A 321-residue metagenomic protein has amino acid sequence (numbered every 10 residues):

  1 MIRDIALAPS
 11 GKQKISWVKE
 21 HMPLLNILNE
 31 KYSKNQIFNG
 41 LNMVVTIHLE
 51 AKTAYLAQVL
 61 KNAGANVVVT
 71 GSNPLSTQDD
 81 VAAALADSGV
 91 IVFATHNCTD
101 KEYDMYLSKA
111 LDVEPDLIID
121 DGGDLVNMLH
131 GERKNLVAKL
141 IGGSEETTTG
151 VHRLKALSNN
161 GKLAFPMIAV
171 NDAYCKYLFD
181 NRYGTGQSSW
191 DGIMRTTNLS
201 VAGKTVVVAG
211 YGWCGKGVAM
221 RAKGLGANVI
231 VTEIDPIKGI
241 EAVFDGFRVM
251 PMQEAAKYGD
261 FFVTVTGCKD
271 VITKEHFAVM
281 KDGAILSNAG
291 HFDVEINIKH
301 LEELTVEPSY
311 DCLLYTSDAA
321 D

Functional and structural regions predicted by a protein language model:
M1-D4, Y315-A320: Conserved small/polar residues in nucleotide/adenosyl-binding loops
I2-F38, S72-S76, A82-K204: Glycine/serine-rich phosphate-binding loop and adjoining beta1-alpha1 elements at the start of nucleotide-handling
I47-T53, N73-T77, G123-L125, W213-C214: Gly/Ser/Thr-rich loops at beta-strand to alpha-helix junctions that form or flank small-molecule/cofactor-binding
E50, Q187, M194-A256, T264: Glycine-rich phosphate/diphosphate-binding loop of Rossmann-like nucleotide-binding domains
E50-A63: Histidine-anchored nucleotide/phosphate-binding helix
N66-L75, I230-T232: Short internal beta-strands
V137-T148, A278-L314: ADP-ribose/adenylate-binding Rossmann-like module
M250-E295: Rossmann-like NAD(P)-binding element
